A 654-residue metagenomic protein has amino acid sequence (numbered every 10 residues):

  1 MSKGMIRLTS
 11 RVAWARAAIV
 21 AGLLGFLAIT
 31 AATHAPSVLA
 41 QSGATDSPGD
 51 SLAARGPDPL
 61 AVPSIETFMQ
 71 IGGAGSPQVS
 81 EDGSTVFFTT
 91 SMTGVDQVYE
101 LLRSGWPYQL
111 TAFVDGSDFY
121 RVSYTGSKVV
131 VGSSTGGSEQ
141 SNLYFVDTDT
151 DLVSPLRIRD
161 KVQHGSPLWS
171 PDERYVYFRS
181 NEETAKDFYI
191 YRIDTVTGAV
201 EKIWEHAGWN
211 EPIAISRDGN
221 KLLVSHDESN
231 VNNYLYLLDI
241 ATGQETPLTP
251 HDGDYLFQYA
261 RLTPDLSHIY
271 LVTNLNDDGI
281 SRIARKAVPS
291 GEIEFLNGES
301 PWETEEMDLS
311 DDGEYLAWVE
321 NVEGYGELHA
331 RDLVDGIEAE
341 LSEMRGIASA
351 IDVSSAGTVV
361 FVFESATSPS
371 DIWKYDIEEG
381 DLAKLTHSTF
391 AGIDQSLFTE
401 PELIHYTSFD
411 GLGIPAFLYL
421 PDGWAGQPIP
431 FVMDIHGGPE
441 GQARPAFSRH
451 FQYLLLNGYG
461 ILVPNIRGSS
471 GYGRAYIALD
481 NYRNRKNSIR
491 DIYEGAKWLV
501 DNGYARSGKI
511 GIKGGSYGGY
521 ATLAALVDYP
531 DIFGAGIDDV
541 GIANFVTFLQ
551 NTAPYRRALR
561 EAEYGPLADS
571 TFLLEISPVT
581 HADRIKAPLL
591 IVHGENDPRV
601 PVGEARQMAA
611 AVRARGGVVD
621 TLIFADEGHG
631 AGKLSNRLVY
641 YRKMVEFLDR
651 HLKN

Functional and structural regions predicted by a protein language model:
M1-W14: N-terminal secretory signal peptides that target proteins for export/translocation
A17-T33: Bacterial N-terminal signal peptides
D46-V62, T85, T89-Q109, K128 (+11 more regions): Beta-propeller blade-edge and WD-like acidic-aromatic loop motif
I71-T89, V114-G132, L143, D160-R179 (+9 more regions): Conserved beta-propeller blade repeats
T386-A425: N-terminal cap/lid segment of alpha/beta-hydrolase-fold proteins
L420, Q427-G437: Short beta-strand element of the alpha/beta-hydrolase
P445-P464: Short amphipathic alpha-helix adjacent to the substrate-entry channel of hydrolases
P464-N654: Active-site-proximal cap/loop segments of hydrolase catalytic domains
